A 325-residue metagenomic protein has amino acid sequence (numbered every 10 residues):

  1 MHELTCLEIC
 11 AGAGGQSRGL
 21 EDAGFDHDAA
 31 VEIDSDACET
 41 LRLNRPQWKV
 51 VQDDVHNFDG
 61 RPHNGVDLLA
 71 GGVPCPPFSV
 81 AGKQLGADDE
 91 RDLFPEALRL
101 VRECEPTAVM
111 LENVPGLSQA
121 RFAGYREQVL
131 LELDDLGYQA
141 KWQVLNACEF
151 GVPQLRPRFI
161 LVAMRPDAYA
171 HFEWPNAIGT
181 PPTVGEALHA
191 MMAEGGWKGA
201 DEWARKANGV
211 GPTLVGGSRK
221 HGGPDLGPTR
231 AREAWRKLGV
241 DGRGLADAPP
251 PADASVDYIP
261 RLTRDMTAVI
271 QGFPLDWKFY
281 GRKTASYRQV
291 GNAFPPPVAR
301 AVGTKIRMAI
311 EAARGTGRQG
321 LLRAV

Functional and structural regions predicted by a protein language model:
I9-A13: Class I SAM-dependent methyltransferase "Motif I" SAM/SAH-binding loop
H27-D28: Short beta-strand element of Class I
D34: Conserved SAM/SAH-binding beta-strand->alpha-helix loop
L41: Conserved SAM-binding loop
Q47-D54: Conserved SAM-binding strand-loop segment of SAM-dependent methyltransferases
F58-L68, V73-K237: Class I S-adenosyl-L-methionine
A193-V325: C-terminal target-recognition/interaction regions appended to catalytic cores
